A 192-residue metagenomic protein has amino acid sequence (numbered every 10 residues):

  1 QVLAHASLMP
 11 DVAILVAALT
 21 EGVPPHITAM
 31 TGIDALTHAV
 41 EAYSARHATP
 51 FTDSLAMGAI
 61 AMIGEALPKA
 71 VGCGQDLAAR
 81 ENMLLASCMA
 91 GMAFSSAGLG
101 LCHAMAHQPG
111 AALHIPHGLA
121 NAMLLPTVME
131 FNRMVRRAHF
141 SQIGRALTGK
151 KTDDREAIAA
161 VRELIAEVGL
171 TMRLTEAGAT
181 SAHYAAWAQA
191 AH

Functional and structural regions predicted by a protein language model:
Q1-A97: Carboxylate- and glycine-rich phosphate/diphosphate-binding segment that chelates Mg2+/Mn2+
A17, L77, R137, S181-A182: Alpha-helix N-capping/helix-start residues
E21, A39-R46, A70, A90 (+6 more regions): Alpha-helix C-capping/helix-to-loop hinge sites
V23-P25, H47-S54, P126-V128, T152-A157 (+1 more regions): A ubiquitous short alpha-helical element
A56, R80-M83, F140, D154 (+1 more regions): Hydrophobic packing residues in well-ordered alpha-helices of helical domains and bundles
A97-E156, R162: C-terminal catalytic subdomain
G144, K150-H192: C-terminal charged capping/lid subdomain of soluble metabolic enzymes
